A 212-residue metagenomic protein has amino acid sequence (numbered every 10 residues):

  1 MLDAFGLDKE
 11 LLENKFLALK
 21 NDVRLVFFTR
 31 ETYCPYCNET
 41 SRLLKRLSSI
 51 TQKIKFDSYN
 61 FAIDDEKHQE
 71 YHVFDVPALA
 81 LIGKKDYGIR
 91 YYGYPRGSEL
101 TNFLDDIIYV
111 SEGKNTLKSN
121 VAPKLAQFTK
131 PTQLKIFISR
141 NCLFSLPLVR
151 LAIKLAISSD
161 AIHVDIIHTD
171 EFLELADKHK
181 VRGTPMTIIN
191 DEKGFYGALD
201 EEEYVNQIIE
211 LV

Functional and structural regions predicted by a protein language model:
M1-R24, E99-F128: N-terminal leader/targeting and pre-domain segments
L7-D8, L17, E39-S48, K53 (+7 more regions): Acidic, two-metal ion nucleic-acid-processing modules in DNA metabolism proteins
D8, E13-T51, L125-D160: Local sequence-structure signature of Cys/Sec-based thiol-disulfide redox active-site neighborhoods
E13, D65, A122, L173-A176: Short hydrophobic/charged patches on amphipathic alpha-helices used for structural packing and interfaces
D22, D65-G83, I89, D177-N190: Structural micro-motif
Q52-D64, D160-E174: Thiol-based oxidoreductase modules, predominantly thioredoxin-like and allied folds used for disulfide exchange
A62, Y94, S139-C142, D170 (+1 more regions): Short, surface-exposed acidic/glycine-rich loop or hinge patches that mediate macromolecular interfaces
A80-K114, I188-V212: Non-catalytic, surface beta->alpha helical segment in thiol-disulfide oxidoreductase systems
